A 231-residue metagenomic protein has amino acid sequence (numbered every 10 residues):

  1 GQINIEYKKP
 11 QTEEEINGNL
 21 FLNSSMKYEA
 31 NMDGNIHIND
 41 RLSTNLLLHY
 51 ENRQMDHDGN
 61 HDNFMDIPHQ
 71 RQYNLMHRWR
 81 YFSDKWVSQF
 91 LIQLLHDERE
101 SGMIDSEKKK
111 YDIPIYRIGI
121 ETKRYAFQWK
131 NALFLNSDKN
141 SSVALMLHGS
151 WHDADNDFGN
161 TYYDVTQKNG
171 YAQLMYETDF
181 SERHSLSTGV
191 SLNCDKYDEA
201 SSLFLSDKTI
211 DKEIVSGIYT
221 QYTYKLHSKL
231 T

Functional and structural regions predicted by a protein language model:
G1-N19, M32: N-terminal periplasmic accessory domains that precede and gate Gram-negative outer-membrane beta-barrel machines
I5, M32-I36, L75-Y81, W129-L133 (+2 more regions): Residues on the lipid-exposed face of transmembrane beta-strands in outer-membrane beta-barrel proteins
K8-P10, N23-S25, L95: Solvent-exposed coil/turn segments that connect beta secondary-structure elements in extracytoplasmic/periplasmic
T12-E15, R41-T44, K85-S88, N136-V143 (+2 more regions): Repeated loop/turn-to-beta-strand initiation elements of outer-membrane beta-barrel proteins
G18-L22, L46-N52, F90-H96, L145-W151 (+1 more regions): Transmembrane beta-barrel strands of outer-membrane/channel proteins
F21, K27-E29, Q70-N74, T122-Q128 (+4 more regions): Transmembrane beta-barrel architecture of outer-membrane proteins
N52-V143, G149-K168: Flexible loop and strand-edge segments within Gram-negative outer membrane beta-barrel domains
L91, S181-T231: Structural signature of Gram-negative outer-membrane beta-barrels, strongest in the C-terminal barrel of TonB-dependent
